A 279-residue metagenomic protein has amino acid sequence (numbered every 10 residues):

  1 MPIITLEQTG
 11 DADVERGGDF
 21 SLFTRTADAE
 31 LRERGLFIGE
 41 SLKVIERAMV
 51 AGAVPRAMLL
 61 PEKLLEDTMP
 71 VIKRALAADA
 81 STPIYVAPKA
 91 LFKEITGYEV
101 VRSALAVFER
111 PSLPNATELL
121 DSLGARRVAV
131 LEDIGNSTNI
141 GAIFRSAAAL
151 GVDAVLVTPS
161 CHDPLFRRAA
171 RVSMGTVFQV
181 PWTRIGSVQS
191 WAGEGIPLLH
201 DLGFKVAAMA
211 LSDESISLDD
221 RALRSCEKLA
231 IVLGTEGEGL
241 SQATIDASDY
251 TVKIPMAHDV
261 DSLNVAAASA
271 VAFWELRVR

Functional and structural regions predicted by a protein language model:
M1-R74, C161-H162: Boundary-proximal intrinsically disordered activation/regulatory segments immediately upstream of a helical core
I3-I4, F108, L113-E214: RNA substrate-binding interface of SAM-dependent RNA methyltransferases
R34, L131-G135, K253-D261: Short pre-catalytic strand/loop immediately N-terminal to key active-site residues, enriched for Gly-Thr
M49, A78, H200: Anion (oxyanion) recognition and catalysis
R74-G97, T183: A glycine-rich helix N-cap at a beta->alpha junction
A106, S146-L150, P164-V177, Q242-R279: Structured adenosyl-cofactor binding patch, chiefly the S-adenosyl-L-methionine
A207-D259: Active-site/ligand-binding-proximal alpha/beta "capping" segment
